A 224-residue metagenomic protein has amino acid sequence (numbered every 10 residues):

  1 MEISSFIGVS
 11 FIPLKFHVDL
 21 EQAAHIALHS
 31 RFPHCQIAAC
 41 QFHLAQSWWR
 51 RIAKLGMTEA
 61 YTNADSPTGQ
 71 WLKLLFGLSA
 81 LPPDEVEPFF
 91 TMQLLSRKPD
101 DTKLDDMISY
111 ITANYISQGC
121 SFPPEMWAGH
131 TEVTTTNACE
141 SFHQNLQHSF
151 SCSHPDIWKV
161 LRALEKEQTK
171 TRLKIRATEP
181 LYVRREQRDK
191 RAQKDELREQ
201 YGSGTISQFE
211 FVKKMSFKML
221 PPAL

Functional and structural regions predicted by a protein language model:
S4-I206, E210, K214-L224: Extended amphipathic alpha-helical interaction segments
